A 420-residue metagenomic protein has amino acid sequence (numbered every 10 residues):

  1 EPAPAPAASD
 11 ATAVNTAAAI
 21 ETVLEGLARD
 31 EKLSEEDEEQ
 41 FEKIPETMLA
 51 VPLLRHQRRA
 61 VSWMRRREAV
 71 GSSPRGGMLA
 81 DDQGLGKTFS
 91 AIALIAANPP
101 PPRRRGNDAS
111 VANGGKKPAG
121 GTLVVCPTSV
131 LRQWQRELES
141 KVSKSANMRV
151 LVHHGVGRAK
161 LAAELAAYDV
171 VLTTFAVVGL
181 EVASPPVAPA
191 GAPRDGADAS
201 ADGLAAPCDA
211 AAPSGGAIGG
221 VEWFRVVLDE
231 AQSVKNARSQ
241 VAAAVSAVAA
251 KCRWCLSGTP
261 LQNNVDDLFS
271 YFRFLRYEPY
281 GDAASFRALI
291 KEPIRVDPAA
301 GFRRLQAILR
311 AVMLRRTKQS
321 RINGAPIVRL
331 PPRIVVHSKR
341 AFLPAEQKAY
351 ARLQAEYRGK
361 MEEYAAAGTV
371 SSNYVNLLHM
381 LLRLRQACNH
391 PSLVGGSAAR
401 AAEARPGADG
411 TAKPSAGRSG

Functional and structural regions predicted by a protein language model:
E1-G77, D108-N113, D169-V170, F175-V177 (+2 more regions): Charged, low-complexity
E35-I44, G114-P118, A247-A250, D282-I290 (+1 more regions): Surface-exposed beta-strand-to-loop junctions that form interaction patches on eukaryotic regulatory domains
K43-P45, P99-L228, K235-N236, I290-I294 (+1 more regions): SF2 helicase/translocase NTPase motor core, specifically the RecA-like lobe 1 inter-motif segment between Walker
R65-V70, T88-K117, A244-K251, F274-L275: Walker A/P-loop NTP-binding motif
P74-D82, D108-A109, T122, V152-G157 (+7 more regions): Short amphipathic alpha-helical segments embedded in low-complexity Lys/Glu-rich regions
Q83-G84, A176, Q232-K235, T259-P260: Catalytic acidic motif of RecA-like/P-loop NTPases
V111-N113, R225, S233, A242-I322 (+1 more regions): Conserved P-loop NTPase motor "coupling/switch" region that bridges the ATPase
P293-R295, Q319-S419: Inter-lobe connector of SF1/SF2 helicase motors
